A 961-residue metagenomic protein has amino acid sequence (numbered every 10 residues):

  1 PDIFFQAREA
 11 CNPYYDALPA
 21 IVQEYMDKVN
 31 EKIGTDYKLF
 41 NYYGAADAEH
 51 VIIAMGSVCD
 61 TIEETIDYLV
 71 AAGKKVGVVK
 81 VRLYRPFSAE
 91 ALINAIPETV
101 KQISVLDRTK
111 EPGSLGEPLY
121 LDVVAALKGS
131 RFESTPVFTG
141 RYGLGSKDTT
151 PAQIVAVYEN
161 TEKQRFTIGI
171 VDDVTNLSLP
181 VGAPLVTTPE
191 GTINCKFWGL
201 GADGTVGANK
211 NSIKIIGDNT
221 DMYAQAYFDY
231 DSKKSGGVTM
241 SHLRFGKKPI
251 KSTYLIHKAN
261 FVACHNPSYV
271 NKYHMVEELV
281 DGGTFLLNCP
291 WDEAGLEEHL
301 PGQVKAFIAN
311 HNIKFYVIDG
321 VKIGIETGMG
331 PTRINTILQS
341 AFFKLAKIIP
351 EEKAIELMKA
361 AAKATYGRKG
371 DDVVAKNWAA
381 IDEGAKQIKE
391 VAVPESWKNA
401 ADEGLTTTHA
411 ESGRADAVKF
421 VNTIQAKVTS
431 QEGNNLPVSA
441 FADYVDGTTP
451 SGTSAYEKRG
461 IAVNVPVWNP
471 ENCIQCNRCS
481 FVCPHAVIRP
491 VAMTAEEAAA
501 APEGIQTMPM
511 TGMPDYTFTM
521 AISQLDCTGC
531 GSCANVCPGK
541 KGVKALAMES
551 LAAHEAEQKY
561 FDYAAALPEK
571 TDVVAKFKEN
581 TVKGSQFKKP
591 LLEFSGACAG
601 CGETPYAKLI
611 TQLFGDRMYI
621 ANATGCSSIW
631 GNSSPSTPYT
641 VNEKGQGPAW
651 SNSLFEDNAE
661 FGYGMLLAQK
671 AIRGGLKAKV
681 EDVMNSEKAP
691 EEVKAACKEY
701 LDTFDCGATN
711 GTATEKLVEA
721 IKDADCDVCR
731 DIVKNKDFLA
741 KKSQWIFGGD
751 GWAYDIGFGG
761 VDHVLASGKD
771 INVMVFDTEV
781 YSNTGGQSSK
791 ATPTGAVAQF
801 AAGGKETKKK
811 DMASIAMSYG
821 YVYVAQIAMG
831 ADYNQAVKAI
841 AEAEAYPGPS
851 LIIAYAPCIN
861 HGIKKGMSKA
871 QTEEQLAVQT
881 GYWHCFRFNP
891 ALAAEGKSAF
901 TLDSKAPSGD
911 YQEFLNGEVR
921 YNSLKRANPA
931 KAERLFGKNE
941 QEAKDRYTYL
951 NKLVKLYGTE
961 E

Functional and structural regions predicted by a protein language model:
P1, A125, G129-G143, N310-N312 (+8 more regions): Conserved thiamine diphosphate
P1, P136, S146-G182, K376-K398 (+2 more regions): Structural signature of the thiamine diphosphate
P1-N41, N860, T872-T901: Conformationally flexible catalytic loops at phosphate/diphosphate-handling active centers
D27-H50, E63, L179-T192, A455-Y456 (+3 more regions): Glycine-/acidic-rich phosphate or pyrophosphate-binding loops and their flanking alpha/beta elements
P86-A91, T99-Q102, L106-E117, G191-G201 (+4 more regions): Active-site cofactor/cluster-binding pocket
C195-I215, M329-A341, Q475, S480-F481 (+3 more regions): Conserved phosphate/anionic-ligand binding catalytic regions in large, soluble enzymes, centered on
A354, G367-C527, A534-Y619, A623-Q744 (+7 more regions): Ferredoxin-type iron-sulfur electron-transfer modules and their immediate structural context
E569-K570, W630-G631, T640, D723-C726 (+4 more regions): Thiamine diphosphate
